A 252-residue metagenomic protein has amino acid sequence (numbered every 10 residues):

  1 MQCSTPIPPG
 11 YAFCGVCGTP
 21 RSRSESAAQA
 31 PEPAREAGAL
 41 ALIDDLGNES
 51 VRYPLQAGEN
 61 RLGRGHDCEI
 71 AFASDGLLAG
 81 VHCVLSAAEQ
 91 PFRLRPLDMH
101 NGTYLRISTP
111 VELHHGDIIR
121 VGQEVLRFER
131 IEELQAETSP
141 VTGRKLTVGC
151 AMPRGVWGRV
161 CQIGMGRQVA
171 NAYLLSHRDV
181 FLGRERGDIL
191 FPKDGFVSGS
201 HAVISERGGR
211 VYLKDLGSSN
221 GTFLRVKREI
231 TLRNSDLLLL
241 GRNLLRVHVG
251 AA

Functional and structural regions predicted by a protein language model:
M1-S74, S86-A88, E112-D188, A252: Intrinsically disordered, low-complexity acidic Ser/Thr-rich regulatory segments
Y53-V121, A172-R242: Forkhead-associated
T103-I107, I131-E133, T138-P140, T222-V226 (+1 more regions): A short, polar/proline- and glycine-enriched secondary-structure boundary/capping micro-motif
R127, L244-V249: Edge beta-strand at a domain terminus
D194, A251-A252: Short coil/turn segments at secondary-structure boundaries
